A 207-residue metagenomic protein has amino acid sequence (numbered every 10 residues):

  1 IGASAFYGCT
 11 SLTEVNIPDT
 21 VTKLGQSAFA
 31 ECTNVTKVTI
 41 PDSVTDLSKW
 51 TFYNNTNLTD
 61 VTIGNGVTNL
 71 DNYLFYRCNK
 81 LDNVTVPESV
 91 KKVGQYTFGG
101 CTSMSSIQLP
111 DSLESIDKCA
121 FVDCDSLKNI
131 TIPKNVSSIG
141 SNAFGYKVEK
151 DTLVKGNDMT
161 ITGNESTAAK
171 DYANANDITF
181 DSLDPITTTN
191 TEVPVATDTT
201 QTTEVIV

Functional and structural regions predicted by a protein language model:
G2-Y7, G25-A30, S48-Y53, D71-Y76 (+3 more regions): Consensus positions within tandem repeat domains that build extended binding/scaffold surfaces
F6, I17, F29, F52 (+4 more regions): Extended hydrophobic/Leu-rich segments
T10-K23, T33-D46, N55-N69, N79-K92 (+4 more regions): Structural signature of tandem-repeat unit edges
L47, V93, T200-T202: Short linear/disordered segments characteristic of secreted peptide precursors and small low-complexity proteins
N174-D177: Short, structured coil segments at secondary-structure junctions
S182-V207: Intrinsically disordered, low-complexity repeat and linker tracts
